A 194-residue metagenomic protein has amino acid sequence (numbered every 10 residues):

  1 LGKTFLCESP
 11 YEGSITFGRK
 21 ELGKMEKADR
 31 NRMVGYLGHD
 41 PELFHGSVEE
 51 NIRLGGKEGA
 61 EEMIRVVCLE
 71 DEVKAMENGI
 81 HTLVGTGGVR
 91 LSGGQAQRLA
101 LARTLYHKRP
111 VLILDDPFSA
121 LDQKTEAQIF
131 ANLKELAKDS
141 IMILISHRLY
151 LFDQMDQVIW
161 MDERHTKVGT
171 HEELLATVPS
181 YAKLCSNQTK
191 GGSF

Functional and structural regions predicted by a protein language model:
K3, A131, E135, R148 (+1 more regions): C-terminal portion of ABC ATPase nucleotide-binding domains
E8-P10, G35, D40-K57, K74 (+2 more regions): Conserved catalytic motifs of ABC-family nucleotide-binding domains
G13-E21, R30: Conserved ABC transporter NBD signature motif
S14-T16, E49-T86, F130-A131, D139 (+1 more regions): ABC ATPase nucleotide-binding domain helical subdomain, centered on the C-loop/LSGGQ "ABC signature"
S92-G93, L99-T104, L144: ABC ATPase nucleotide-binding domain "signature" region
Y106-P110: A short, proline-enriched helix->beta-strand linker immediately N-terminal to the Walker B motif in ABC-type P-loop
L112-D116: Catalytic Walker B motif of ABC-type/P-loop ATPase nucleotide-binding domains
Q123-K124: Helix N-cap at the start of a conserved alpha-helix in ABC-type nucleotide-binding domains
